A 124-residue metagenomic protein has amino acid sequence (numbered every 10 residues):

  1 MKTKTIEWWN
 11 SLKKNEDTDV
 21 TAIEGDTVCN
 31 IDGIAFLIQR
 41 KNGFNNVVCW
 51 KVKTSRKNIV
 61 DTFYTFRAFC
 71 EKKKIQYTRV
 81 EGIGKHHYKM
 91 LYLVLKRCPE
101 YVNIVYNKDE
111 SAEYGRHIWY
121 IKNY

Functional and structural regions predicted by a protein language model:
M1-D19: Short amphipathic alpha-helix that is part of the acyltransferase structural core
D17-D26, D32-F44: A conserved beta-strand-loop-helix scaffold within acyl/acetyltransferase catalytic domains
K41-T54: Conserved acetyl-CoA binding element of GNAT-fold acetyltransferases
G43-F44, H86-H87, E110-R116: Short acidic/glycine-enriched loop/turn segments that link adjacent beta-strands
S55-A68: Conserved acetyl-CoA-binding loop-helix of GNAT-fold acetyltransferases
K72-Y77: Short, high-confidence coil segments that cap the C-terminus of an alpha-helix and link into the following beta-strand
R79-Y92, S111: Conserved beta-strand-loop-alpha-helix junction that forms the acyl-donor binding cleft
C98-W119: Conserved catalytic-core motifs of GNAT/GCN5-like acyltransferases
